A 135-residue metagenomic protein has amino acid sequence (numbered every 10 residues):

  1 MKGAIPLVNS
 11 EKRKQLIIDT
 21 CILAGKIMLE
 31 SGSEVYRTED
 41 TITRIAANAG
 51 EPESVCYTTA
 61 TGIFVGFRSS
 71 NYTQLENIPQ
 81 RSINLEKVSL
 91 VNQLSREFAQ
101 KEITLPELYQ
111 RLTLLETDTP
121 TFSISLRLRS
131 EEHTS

Functional and structural regions predicted by a protein language model:
M1-I103: Soluble N-terminal domains of membrane-associated systems
A60-I63, L108-T113: Short, glycine/charge-rich beta-strand/loop segments that flank catalytic centers and engage negatively charged groups
I103-Q110, S130: N-terminal loops that bind phosphate or other acidic moieties and the adjacent beta-alpha structural core
L114-L126: Short, amphipathic, aromatic/basic-enriched membrane-interface segments that mark the entry/exit of transmembrane
E132-T134: Conserved small/polar residues in nucleotide/adenosyl-binding loops
